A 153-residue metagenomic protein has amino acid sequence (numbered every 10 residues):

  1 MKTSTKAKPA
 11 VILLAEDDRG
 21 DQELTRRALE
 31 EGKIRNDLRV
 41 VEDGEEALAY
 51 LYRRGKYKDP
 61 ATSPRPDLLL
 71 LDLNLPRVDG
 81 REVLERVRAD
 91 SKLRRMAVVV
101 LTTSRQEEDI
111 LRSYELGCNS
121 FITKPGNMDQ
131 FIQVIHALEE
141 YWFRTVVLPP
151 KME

Functional and structural regions predicted by a protein language model:
M1-L13, R19-R39, D43-L48, Y52 (+2 more regions): Non-catalytic signal-transmission and effector/linker regions of two-component phosphorelay proteins
D18, P76, S104-E108: Negatively charged, flexible loop motifs adjacent to catalytic sites in prokaryotic signal transduction proteins
P60-P64, R88-R95, L116: Conserved phosphotransfer cores of two-component systems
D72, T102: Active-site residues of response regulator receiver
L75-V78, V87: Hydrophobic residue at a beta-alpha junction that N-caps the helix immediately following a catalytic beta-strand/loop
N119: Short, glycine/charged-rich "phosphate-handling" switch motifs in NTP-dependent and phosphotransfer domains
K124: A Lys-centered signature of the CheY-like receiver
